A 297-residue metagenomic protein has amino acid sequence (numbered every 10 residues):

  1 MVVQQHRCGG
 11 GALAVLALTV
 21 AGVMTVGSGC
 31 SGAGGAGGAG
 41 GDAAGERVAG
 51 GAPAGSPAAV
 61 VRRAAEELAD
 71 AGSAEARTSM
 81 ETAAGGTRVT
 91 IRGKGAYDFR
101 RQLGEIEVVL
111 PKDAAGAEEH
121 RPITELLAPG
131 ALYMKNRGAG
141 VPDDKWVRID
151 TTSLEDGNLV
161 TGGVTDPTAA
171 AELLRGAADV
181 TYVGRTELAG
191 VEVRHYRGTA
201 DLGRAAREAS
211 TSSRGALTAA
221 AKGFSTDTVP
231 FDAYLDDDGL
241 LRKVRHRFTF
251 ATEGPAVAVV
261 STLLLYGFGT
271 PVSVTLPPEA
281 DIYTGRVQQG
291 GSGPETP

Functional and structural regions predicted by a protein language model:
V2-G10, G29-P297: Subset-of-secretome marker
G9-A21: Sec-dependent N-terminal signal peptides
V23-G27: Bacterial Sec-type N-terminal signal peptides, specifically the leucine/valine-rich hydrophobic h-region
